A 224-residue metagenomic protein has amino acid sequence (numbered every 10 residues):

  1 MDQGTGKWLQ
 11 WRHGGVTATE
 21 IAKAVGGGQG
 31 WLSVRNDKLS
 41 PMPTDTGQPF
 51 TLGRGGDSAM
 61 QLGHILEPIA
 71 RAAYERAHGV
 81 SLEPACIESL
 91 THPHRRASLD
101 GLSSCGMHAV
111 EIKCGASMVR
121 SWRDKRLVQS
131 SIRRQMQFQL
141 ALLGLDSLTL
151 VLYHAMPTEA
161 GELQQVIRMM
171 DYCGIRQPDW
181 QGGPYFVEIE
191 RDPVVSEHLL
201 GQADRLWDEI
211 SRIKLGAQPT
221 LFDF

Functional and structural regions predicted by a protein language model:
M1-I65, P157-E159, L221-F224: Charged, glycine-rich intrinsically disordered N-terminal tails and low-complexity linkers that flank
G4, G30-W31, R35, L66 (+4 more regions): Alpha-helical structural motif
W11, A24, K38, A77 (+3 more regions): Residues that form generic nucleotide/phosphate-binding pockets
A24-G27, M42, R71, G79 (+2 more regions): Short amphipathic alpha-helical "recognition" segments used for binding
T46, F50, A85, L150 (+1 more regions): Secondary-structure transition/capping residues
S58-L82: Acidic-basic catalytic patches of nuclease active cores, encompassing PD-(D/E)XK and other metal-cofactor nuclease
M60, H78-W207: Nucleic-acid nuclease catalytic cores
D208-F224: Eukaryotic low-complexity, Ser/Thr/Pro- and acidic-rich intrinsically disordered regulatory regions
